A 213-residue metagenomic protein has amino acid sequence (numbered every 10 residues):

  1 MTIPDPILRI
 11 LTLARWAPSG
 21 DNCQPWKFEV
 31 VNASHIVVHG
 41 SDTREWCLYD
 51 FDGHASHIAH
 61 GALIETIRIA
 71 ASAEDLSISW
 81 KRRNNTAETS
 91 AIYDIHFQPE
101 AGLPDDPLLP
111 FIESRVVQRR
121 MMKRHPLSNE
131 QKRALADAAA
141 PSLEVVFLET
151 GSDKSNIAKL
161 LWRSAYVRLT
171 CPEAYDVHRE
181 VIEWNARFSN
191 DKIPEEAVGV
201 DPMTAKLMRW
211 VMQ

Functional and structural regions predicted by a protein language model:
M1-Q213: Acidic, surface-exposed loops and disordered segments
